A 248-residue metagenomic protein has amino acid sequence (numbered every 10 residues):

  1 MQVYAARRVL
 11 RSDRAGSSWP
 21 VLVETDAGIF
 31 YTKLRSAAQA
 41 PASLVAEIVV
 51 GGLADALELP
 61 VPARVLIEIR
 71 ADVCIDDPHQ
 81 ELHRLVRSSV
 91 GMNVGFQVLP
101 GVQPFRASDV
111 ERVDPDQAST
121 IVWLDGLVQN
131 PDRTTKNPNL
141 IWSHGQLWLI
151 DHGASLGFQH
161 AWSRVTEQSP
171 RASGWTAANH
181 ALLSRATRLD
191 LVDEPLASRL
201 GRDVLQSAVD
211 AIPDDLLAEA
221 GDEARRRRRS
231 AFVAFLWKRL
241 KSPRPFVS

Functional and structural regions predicted by a protein language model:
M1-S248: Phosphate/dinucleotide-binding and metal-coordinating scaffold of catalytic cores in nucleotide-dependent enzymes
